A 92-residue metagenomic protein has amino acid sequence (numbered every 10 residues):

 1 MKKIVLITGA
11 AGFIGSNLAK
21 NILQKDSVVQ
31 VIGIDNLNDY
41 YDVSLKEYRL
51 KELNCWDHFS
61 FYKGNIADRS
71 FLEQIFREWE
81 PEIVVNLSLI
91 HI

Functional and structural regions predicted by a protein language model:
M1-I90: N-terminal Rossmann-like NAD(P)+-binding domain of SDR-like oxidoreductases, especially those catalyzing
